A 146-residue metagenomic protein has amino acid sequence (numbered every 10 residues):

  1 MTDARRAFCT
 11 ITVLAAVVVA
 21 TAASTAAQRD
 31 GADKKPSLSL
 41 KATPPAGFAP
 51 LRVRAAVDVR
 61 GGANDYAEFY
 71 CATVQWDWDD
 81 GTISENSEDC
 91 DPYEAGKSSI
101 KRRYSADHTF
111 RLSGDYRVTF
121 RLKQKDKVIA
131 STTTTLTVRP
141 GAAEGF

Functional and structural regions predicted by a protein language model:
T2-D3, A23-F146: Extracellular/lumenal mature domains of secreted and surface-exposed proteins
T2-T12: Bacterial N-terminal signal peptides that target proteins for export
T10-A20: Bacterial N-terminal signal peptides
